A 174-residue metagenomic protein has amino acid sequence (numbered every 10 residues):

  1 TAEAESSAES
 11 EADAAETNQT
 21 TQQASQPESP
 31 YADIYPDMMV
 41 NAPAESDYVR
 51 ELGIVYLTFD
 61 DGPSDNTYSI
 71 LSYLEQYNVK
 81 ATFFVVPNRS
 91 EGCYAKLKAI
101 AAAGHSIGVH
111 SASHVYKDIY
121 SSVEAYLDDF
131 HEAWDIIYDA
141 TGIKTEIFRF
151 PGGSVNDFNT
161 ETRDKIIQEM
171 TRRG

Functional and structural regions predicted by a protein language model:
T1-S29: Intrinsically disordered, low-complexity serine/threonine-rich repeat tracts
A12-T20, Y35, M39, P43 (+1 more regions): Intrinsic disorder/low-complexity detector
P27-F150: Active-site beta->alpha N-cap acidic-glycine motif
E75-Y77, T160, I167: Non-catalytic interaction surface on structured domains
R149-P151, R173-G174: Short flexible/disordered coil segments
V155-E161: Active-site glycine- and acidic-residue-rich loops that bind and position anionic ligands or nucleotide-like cofactors
R163-G174: His/Asp/Glu-enriched short active-site or ligand-binding loop at hydrolase and phosphoryl-transfer sites
